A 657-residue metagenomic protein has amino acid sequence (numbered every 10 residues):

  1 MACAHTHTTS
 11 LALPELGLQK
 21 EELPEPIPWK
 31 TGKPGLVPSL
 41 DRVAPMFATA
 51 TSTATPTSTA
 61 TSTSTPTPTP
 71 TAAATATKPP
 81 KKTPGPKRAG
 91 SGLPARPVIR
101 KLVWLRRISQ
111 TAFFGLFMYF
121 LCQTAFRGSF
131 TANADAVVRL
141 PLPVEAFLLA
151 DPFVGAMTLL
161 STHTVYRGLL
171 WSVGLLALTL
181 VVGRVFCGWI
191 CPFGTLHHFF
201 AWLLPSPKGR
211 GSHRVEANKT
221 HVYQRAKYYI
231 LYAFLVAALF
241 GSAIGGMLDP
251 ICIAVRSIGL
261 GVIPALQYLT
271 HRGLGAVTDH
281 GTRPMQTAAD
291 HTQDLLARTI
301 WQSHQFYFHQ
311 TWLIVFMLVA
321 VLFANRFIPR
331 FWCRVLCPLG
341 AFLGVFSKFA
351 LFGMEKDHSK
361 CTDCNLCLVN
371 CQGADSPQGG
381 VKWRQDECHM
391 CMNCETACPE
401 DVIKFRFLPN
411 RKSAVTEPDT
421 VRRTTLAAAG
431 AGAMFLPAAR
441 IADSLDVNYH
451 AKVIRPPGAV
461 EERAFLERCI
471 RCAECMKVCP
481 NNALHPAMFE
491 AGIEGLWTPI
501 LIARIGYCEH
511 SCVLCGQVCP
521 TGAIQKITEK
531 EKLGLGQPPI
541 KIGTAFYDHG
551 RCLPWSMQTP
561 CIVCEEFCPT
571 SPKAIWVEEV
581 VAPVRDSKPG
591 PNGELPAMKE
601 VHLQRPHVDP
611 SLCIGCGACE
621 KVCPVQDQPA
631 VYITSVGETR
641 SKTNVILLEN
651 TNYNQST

Functional and structural regions predicted by a protein language model:
M1-A50, T69-V381, Q385-E387, M392-T657: Non-ligating segments of multi-cofactor redox enzymes
S52-A74: Extracellular mucin-like PTS domains
